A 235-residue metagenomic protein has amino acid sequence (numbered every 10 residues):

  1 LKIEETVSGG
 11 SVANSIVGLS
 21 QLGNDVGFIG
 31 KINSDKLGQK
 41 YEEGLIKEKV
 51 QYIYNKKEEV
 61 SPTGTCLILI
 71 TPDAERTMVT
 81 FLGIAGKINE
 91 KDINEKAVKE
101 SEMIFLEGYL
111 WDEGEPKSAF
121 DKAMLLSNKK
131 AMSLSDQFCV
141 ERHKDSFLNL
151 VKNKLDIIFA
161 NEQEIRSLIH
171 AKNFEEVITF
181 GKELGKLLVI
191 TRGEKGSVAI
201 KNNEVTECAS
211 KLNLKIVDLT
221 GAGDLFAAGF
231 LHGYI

Functional and structural regions predicted by a protein language model:
L1-I29, Q39: Glycine-rich phosphate/adenosyl-contacting loop at the front of the ribokinase-like
I3-S11, K56-V60, T220: Active-site nucleophile and cofactor-binding loops and adjacent substrate-binding regions of central metabolic enzymes
I16-D25, L69-T71, H232-I235: Alpha-helix C-terminal capping segments
G44-S61: A glycine-rich helix N-cap at a beta->alpha junction
I53-K57, I68-G114: Conserved phosphate-binding/catalytic loop of the ribokinase/pfkB sugar-kinase fold
T65-L69, T77, G196-I200: Short beta-strand scaffold segments in enzyme catalytic cores
M103-I178, K186, K195-S197: Conserved beta-alpha-beta core of the PfkB/ribokinase-like small-molecule kinase fold
D145, N173-I235: Conserved phosphate-binding/catalytic region of the ribokinase-like
